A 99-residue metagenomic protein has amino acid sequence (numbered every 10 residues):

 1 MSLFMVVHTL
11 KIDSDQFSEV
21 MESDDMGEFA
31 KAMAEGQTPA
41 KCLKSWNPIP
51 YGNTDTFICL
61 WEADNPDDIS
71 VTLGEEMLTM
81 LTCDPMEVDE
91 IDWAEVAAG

Functional and structural regions predicted by a protein language model:
M1-T56, D64-V71, D89-G99: Short S/T/G/P-rich N-terminal loop/turn motif that feeds into the first structured element of a domain
T72-E76: "Short basic amphipathic alpha-helical interaction patches in structured regions
T79-D92: Conserved short beta-strand edge segments in small beta-sheet-based binding/regulatory domains
